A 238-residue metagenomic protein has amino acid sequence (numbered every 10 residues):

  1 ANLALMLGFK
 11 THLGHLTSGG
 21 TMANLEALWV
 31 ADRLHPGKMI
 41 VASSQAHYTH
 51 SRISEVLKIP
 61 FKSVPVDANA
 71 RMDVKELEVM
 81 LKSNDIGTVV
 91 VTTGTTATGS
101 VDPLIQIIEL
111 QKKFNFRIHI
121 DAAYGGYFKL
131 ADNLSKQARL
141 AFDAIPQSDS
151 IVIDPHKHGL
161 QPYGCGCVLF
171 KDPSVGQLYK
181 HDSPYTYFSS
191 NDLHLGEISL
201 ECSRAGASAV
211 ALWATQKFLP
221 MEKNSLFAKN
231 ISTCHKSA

Functional and structural regions predicted by a protein language model:
A1-A23, C234: Conserved N-terminal alpha-helix of the aminotransferase class I/II PLP-enzyme fold
A4-G8, D32, E55, W213: Amphipathic, well-packed alpha-helical segments that form the structural scaffold of globular domains
H15-V175: Conserved PLP-enzyme active-site core in the AAT-like
Q137-A238: Active-site C-terminal subdomain of aminotransferase-like
